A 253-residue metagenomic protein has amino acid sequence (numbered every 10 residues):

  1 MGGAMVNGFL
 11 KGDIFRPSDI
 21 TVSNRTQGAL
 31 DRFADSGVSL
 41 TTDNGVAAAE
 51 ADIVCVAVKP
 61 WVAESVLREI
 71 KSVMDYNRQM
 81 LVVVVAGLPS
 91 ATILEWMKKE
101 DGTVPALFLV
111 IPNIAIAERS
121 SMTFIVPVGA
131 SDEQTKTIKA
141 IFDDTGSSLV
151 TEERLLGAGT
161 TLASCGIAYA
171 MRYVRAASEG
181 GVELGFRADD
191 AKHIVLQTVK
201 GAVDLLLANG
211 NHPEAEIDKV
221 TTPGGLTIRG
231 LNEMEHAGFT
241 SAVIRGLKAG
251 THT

Functional and structural regions predicted by a protein language model:
M1-T42, V46-E50, S120, V182-L184: NAD(P)+-binding Rossmann beta1-loop-alpha1 motif at the extreme N-terminus of oxidoreductases
R16-D19, N77-Q79, D189: Short acidic capping loops at alpha-helix termini that bridge into adjacent secondary structure
I20, L30, A47, A63 (+3 more regions): Small-residue helix-packing motif on alpha-helices
Q27, S36, N44-I125: Rossmann-like NAD(P)(H) cofactor-binding subdomain of soluble oxidoreductases
T92-A106, M122-A158, Y169-G210, T253: Internal alpha-helical scaffold of NAD(P)-dependent oxidoreductase catalytic cores
F108, L156-T161, P213-D218: Short pre-catalytic strand/loop immediately N-terminal to key active-site residues, enriched for Gly-Thr
L196-T253: NAD(P)-dependent Rossmann-like dehydrogenase/reductase catalytic/cofactor-binding core
